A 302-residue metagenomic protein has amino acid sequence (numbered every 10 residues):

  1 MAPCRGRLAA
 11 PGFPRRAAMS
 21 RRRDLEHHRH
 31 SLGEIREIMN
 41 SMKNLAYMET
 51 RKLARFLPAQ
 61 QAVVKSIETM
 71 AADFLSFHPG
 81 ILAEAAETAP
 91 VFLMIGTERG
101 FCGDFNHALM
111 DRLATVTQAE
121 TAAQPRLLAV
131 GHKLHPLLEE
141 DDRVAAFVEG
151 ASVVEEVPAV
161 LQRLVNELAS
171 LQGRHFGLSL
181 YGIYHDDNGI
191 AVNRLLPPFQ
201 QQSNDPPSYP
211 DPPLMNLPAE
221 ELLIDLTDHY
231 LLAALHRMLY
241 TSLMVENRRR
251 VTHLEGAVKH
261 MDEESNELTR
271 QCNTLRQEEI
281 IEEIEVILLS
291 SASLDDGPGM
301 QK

Functional and structural regions predicted by a protein language model:
C4, F13-K302: C-terminal beta-strand-loop-alpha-helix "lid" module of Rossmann-like NAD(P)-dependent dehydrogenases
